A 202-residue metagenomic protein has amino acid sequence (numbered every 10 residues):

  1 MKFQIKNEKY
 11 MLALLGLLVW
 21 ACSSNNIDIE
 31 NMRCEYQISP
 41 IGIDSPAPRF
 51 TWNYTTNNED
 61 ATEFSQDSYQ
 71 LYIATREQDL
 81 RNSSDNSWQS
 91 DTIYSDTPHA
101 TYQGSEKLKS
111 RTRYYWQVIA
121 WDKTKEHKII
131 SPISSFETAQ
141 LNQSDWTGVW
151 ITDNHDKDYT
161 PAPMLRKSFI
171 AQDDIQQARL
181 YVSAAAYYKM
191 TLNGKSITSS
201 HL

Functional and structural regions predicted by a protein language model:
K2-M11: Bacterial N-terminal signal peptides that target proteins for export
L15-S23: Hydrophobic h-region of N-terminal signal peptides that target proteins for export in Gram-negative bacteria
S24-E59, S135-N142: Pro/Thr/Ser/Gly-rich low-complexity, intrinsically disordered linker/stalk tracts
P46-F50, L165, Q176-A178: Structural beta-strand segments of beta-rich domains
Y54, N58-R113, I119, K123-I130 (+1 more regions): Recognizes extended acidic, P/S/T-rich segments that occur within or adjacent to Ig-like beta-sandwich modules
E137-T160: Low-complexity, Pro/Ser/Thr- and charge-rich linker/hinge segments at domain boundaries
Q172, Q176-L192: Aromatic-lined ligand-binding clefts that engage carbohydrates, nucleic acids, or primary amines
L192-L202: Solvent-exposed beta-strand/loop surfaces of large extracellular or lumenal domains
